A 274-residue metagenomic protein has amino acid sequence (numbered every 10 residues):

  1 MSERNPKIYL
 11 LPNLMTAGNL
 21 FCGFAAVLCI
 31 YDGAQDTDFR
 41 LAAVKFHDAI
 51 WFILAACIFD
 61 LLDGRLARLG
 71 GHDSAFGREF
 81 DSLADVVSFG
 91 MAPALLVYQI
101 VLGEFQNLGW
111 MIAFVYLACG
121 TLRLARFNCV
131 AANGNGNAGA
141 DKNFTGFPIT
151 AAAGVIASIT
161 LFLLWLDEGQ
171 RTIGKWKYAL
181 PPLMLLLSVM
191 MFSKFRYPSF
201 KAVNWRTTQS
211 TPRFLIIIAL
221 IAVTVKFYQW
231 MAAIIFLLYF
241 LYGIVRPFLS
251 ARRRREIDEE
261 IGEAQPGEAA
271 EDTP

Functional and structural regions predicted by a protein language model:
M1-L61, E256: Topogenic membrane-insertion module of multi-pass membrane proteins
I8-P12, F76-A84, S199-Q209: Short, amphipathic, aromatic/basic-enriched membrane-interface segments that mark the entry/exit of transmembrane
P12-L28, V86-A94, A151, V155: The first (N-terminal) embedded transmembrane alpha-helix
N13-L14, V44, W51, L69-F127: Multi-pass membrane catalytic core of lipid/isoprenoid biosynthesis enzymes
A17-G18, L83-G90, R206-I218: Short hydrophobic alpha-helical membrane-embedded segments
A25-W51, P93-A113, I159-A179, K226-W230: Helix-coil boundary and interhelical linker segments in multi-pass alpha-helical membrane proteins
G64-A75, T121-G139, G146, F192-K201: C-terminal ends of transmembrane helices
D141-P274: C-terminal membrane-associated helical module and adjoining short loops/tails
